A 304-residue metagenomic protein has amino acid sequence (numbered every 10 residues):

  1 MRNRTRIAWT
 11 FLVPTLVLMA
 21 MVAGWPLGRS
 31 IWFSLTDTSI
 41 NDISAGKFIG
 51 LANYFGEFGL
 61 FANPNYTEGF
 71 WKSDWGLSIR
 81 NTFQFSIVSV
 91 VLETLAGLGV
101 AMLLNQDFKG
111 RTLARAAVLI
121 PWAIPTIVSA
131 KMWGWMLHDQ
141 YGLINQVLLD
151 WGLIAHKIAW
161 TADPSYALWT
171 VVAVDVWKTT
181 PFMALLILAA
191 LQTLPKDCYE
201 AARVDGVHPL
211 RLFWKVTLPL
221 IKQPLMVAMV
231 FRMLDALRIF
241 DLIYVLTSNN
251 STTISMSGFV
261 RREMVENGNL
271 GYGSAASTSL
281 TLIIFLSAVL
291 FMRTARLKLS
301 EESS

Functional and structural regions predicted by a protein language model:
R4-S304: A structural signal for multi-pass alpha-helical bundles of membrane permease subunits that mediate small-molecule
